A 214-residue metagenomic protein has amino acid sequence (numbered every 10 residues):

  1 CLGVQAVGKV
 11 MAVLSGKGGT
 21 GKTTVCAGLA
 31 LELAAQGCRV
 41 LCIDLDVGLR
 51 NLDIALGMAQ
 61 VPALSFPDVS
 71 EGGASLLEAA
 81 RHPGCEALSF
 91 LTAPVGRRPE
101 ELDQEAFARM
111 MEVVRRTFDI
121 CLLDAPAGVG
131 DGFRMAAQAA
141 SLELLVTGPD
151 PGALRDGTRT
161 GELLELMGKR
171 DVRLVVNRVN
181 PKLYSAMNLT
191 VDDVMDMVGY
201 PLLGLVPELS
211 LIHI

Functional and structural regions predicted by a protein language model:
C1-A6: Short, Lys/Arg-enriched N-terminal segments with co-localized hydrophobic residues within the first ~10-30 amino acids
G8-L45, V114: Walker A/P-loop phosphate-binding motif and the immediately C-terminal alpha-helix
S15, D44, T92-V95, A125 (+2 more regions): Flexible glycine-/small-residue-rich
G18, L52, V69, D124 (+2 more regions): Residue-level signature of catalytic and energy-coupling elements of molecular machines, predominantly ATP/GTP-dependent
C38, L45-V47, L142, G148: Short, conserved catalytic or interaction motifs in soluble domains
C42-R116: P-loop/Walker-type NTP enzyme "switch/lid" segment
E105, R109, V113-R116, I120-L205: Conserved catalytic-core segment of NTP-binding enzymes
I212-I214: Conserved small/polar residues in nucleotide/adenosyl-binding loops
